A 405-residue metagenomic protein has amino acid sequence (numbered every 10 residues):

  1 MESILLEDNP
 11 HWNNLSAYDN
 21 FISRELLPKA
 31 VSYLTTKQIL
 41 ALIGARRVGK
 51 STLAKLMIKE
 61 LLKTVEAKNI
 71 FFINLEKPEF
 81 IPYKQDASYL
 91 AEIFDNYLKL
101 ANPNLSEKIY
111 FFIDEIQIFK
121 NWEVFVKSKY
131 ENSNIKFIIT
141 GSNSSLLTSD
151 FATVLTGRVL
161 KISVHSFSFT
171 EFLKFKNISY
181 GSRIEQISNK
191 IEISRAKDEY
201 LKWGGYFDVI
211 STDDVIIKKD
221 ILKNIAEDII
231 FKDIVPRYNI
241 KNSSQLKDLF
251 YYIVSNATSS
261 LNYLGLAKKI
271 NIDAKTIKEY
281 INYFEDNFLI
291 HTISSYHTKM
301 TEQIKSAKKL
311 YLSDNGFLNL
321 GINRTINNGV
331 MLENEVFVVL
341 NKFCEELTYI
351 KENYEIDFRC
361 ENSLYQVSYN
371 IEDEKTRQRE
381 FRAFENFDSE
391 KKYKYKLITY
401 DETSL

Functional and structural regions predicted by a protein language model:
M1-T36: A short, basic N-terminal segment
E2, N69-F71, S211, V215-N362: Accessory nucleic acid-recognition modules appended to NTPase machines
E2-L6, N13, S144, S149-F250 (+2 more regions): Interdomain motor-coupling "hinge/lid" segment immediately C-terminal to the ATP-binding subdomain of NTP-driven enzymes
L42: Hydrophobic anchor at the beta1->P-loop junction of P-loop NTPases
R47: Walker A (P-loop) phosphate-binding loop of P-loop NTPases
K50-S51: Conserved lysine of the Walker
F72-E107: Short glycine-rich substrate-engagement loop in P-loop NTPases that contacts/grips substrate
